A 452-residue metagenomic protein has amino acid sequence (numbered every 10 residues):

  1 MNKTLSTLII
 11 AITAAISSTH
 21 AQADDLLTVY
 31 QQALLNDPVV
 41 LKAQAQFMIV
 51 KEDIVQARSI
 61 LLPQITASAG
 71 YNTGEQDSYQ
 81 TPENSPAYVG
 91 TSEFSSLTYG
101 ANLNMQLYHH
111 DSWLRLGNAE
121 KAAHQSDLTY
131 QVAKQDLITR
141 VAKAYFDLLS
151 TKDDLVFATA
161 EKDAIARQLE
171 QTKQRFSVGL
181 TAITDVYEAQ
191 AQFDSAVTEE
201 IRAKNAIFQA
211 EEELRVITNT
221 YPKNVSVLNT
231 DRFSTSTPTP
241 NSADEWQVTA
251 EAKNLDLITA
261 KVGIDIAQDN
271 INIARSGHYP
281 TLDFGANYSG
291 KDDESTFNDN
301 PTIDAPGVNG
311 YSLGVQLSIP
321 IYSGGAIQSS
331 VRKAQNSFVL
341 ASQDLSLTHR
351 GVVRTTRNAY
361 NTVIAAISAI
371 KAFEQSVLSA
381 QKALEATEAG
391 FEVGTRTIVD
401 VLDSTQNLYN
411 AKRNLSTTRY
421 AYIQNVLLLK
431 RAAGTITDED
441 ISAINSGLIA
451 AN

Functional and structural regions predicted by a protein language model:
M1-A23: Gram-negative bacterial Sec-dependent N-terminal signal peptides
A21-G70, Q76, P222, L228-D265 (+3 more regions): Bacterial Sec-pathway N-terminal export signals of envelope proteins
T28, S96-G100, K143, E188 (+3 more regions): Transmembrane beta-barrel architecture of outer-membrane proteins
Q31-L41, M48-P63, G100-N118, L128-Q135 (+7 more regions): A glycine-/polar-enriched beta->alpha junction
K42-A57, A133, L137-V156, R167 (+5 more regions): Amphipathic alpha-helical coiled-coil segments
S68-M105, D231-T239, N272, G285-I319 (+2 more regions): Small/polar, glycine/serine/threonine/aspartate-rich low-complexity segments that form flexible
E75, N414-N452: Acidic, low-complexity, intrinsically disordered peripheral segments
D136-E251, T362, A366, N407-L408 (+1 more regions): Periplasmic alpha-helical coiled-coil/stalk elements that build and connect Gram-negative outer-membrane
